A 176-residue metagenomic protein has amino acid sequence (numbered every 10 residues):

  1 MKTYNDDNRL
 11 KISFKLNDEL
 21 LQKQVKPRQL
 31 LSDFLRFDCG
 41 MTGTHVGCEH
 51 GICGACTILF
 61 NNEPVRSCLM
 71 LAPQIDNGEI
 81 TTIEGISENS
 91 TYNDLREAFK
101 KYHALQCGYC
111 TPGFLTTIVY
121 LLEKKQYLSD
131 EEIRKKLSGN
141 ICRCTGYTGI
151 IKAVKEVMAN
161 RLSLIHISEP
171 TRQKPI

Functional and structural regions predicted by a protein language model:
M1-L164, S168: Signature of N-terminal electron-transfer/Fe-S-associated modules in redox systems
E169-R172, I176: Positively charged, low-complexity/disordered segments
